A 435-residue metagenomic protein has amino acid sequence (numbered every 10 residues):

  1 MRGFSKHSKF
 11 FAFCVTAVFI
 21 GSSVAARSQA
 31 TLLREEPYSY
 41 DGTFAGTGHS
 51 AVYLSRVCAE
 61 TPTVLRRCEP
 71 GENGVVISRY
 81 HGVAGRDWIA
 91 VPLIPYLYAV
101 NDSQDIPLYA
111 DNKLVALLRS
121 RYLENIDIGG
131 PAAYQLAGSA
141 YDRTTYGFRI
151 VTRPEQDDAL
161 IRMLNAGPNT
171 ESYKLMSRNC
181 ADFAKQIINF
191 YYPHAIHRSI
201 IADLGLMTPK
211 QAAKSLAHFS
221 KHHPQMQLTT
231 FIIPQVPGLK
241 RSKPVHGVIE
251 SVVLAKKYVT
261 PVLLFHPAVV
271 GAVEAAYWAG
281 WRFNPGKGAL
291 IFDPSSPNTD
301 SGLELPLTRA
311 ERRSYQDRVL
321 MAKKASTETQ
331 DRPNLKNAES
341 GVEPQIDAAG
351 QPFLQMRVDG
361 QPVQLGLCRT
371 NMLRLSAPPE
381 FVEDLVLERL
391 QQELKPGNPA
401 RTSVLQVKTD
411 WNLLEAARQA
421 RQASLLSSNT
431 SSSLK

Functional and structural regions predicted by a protein language model:
M1-A12: Bacterial N-terminal signal peptides that target proteins for export
F11-G21: Bacterial N-terminal signal peptides
S22-R27: Sec/Tat signal peptide C-region and signal peptidase I cleavage site
S28-Q29, T43: N-terminal secretory signal peptides
L32-Y40, A51: N-terminal post-signal-peptidase region of extra-cytosolic proteins
G42-G48: A short catalytic or substrate-binding loop motif that flags glycine-/basic-rich loops and adjacent residues that bind
S50-T152, Q156-A166, M176: Soluble extramembrane regions of membrane proteins in the secretory/endomembrane system
Q135-S139, F148, D158-K435: Activation targets extended, charge/polar-rich intrinsically disordered C-terminal tails
